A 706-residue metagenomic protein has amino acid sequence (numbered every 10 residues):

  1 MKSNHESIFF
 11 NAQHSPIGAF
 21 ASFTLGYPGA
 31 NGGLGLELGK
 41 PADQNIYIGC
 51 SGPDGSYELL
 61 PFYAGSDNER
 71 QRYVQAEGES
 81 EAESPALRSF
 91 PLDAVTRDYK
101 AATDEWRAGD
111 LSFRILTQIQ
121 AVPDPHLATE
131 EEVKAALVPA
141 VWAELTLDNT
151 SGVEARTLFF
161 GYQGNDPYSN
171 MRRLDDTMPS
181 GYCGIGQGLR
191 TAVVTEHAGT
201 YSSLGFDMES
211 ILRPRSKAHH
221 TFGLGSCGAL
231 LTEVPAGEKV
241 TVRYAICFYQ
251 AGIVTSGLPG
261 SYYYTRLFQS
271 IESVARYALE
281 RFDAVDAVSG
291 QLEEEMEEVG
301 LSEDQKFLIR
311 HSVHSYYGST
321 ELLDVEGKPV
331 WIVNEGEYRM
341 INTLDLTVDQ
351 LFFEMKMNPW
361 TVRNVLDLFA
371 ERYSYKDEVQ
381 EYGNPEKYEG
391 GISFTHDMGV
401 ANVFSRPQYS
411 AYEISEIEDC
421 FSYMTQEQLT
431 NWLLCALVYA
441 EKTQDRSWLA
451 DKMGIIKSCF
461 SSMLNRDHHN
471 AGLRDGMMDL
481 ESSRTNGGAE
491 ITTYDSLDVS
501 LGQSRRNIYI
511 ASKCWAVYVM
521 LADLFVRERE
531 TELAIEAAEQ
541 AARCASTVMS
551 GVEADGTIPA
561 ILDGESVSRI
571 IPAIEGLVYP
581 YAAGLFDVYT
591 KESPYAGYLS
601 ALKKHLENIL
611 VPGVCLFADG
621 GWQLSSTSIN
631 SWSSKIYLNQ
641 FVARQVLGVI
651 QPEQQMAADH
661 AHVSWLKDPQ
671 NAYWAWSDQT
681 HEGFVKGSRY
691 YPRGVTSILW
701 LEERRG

Functional and structural regions predicted by a protein language model:
M1-I17, T103, F113, T117-L344 (+2 more regions): Acidic/polar, glycine-enriched structural segments that form the non-catalytic walls/loops of the carbohydrate-binding
M1-P85, S89-T96: Beta-strand-rich N-terminal accessory domains
A21-G26, G32-G39, I46-S51, L60-Y63 (+8 more regions): Short, solvent-exposed loop/turn and secondary-structure capping segments
D124-E131, C227, V330-E337, S415-S422 (+5 more regions): Active-site-adjacent structural elements in folded domains
L147, E294-V299, V348-W360, N431-W448 (+5 more regions): Well-ordered alpha-helical scaffold segments within catalytic/enzyme domains
N149, T265-F282, R339-L480, G487-T493 (+1 more regions): Aromatic-rich carbohydrate-recognition surfaces in CAZymes
K306, R310-V325, M424-Q428, N465-E528 (+2 more regions): Aromatic-lined, polymer-binding surfaces characteristic of secreted/periplasmic polysaccharide-degrading enzymes
S462-L473, L480-S483, Y494, F525-P572 (+1 more regions): Non-catalytic carbohydrate-binding regions of carbohydrate-active enzymes
